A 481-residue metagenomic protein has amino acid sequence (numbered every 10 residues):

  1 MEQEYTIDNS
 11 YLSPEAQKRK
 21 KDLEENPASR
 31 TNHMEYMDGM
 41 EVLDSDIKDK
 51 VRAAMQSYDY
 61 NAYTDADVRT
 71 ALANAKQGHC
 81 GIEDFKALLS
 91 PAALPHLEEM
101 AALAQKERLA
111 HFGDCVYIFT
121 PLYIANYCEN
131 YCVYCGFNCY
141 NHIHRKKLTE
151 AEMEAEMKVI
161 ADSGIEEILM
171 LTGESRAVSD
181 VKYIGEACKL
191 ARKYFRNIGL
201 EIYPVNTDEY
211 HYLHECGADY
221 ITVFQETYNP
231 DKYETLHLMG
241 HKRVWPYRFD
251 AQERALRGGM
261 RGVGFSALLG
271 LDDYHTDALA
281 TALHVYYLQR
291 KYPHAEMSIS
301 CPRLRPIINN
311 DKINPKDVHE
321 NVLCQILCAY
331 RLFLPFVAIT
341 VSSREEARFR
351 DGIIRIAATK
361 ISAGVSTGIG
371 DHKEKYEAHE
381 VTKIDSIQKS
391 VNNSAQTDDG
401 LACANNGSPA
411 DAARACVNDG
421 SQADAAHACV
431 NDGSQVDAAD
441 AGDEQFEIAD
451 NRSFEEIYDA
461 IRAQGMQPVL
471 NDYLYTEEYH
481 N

Functional and structural regions predicted by a protein language model:
M1-A93, Q289-G407, D411, C416-D419 (+2 more regions): Auxiliary Fe-S-binding modules of radical SAM enzymes
H79-V116: An N-cap/entry alpha-helix motif that binds or orients negatively charged groups
L89, T120-L122, L169-D180, P306: Glycine-rich, proline-tolerant flexible connector loops at the mouths of alpha/beta enzymes
A93-E99, T276-E296: Zinc-dependent deaminase catalytic domain
A110-E152: Canonical Radical SAM [4Fe-4S] cluster-binding loop centered on the CxxxCxxC motif and its immediate flanking residues
V116-T120, I168, I198-L200, I221-V223 (+4 more regions): Hydrophobic faces of well-ordered beta-strands that scaffold small-molecule active sites in alpha/beta enzyme cores
I118-N126, L171-G173, Y203-D208, E477-H480: Short, glycine/charge-rich beta-strand/loop segments that flank catalytic centers and engage negatively charged groups
N141-Y287: Conserved Radical SAM active-site core
